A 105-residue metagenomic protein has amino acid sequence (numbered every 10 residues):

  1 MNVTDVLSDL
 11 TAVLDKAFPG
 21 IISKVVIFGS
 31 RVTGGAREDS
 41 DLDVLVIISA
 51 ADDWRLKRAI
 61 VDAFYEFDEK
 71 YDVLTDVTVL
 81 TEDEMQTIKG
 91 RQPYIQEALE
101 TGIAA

Functional and structural regions predicted by a protein language model:
M1-K24, T33-E38, I48-A105: Catalytic core of pol beta-like nucleotidyltransferases
S30: Conserved H-loop
